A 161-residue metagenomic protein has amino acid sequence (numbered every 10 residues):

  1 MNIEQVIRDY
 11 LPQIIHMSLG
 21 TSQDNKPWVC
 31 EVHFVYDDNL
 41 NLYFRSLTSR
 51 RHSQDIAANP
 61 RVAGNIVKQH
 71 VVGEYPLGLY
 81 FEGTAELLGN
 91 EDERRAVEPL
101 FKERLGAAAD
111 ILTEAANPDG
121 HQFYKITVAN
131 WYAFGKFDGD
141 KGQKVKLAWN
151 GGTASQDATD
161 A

Functional and structural regions predicted by a protein language model:
M1-H16, G151-A161: Extreme N-terminal tail/first-helix region
I3-I7, R51, I56-P60: Short amphipathic alpha-helical segments
L11-P12, A57-A58, K102: Alpha-helix boundary recognition
Q13-S18, L105-A109: Short Pro/Gly-enriched beta-strand edge/turn motifs at strand-loop
I14-T48, I56, V62-K68, Y75-Y80: Short beta-strand segments
R50-H52, V71, D140-G142: Short, surface-exposed beta-strand-loop junctions and turns on beta-sheet-rich folds
K68-Q69, V128: Short secondary-structure boundary segments
L77-A161: Charged, gly/pro-rich active-site loop segments
